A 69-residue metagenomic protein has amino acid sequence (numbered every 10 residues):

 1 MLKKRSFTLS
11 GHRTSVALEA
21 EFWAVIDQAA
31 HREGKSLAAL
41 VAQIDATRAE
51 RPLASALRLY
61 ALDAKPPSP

Functional and structural regions predicted by a protein language model:
K4, T8-L59: Amphipathic, hydrophobic secondary-structure cores in small proteins
L62-P69: Short, solvent-exposed charged binding patches
